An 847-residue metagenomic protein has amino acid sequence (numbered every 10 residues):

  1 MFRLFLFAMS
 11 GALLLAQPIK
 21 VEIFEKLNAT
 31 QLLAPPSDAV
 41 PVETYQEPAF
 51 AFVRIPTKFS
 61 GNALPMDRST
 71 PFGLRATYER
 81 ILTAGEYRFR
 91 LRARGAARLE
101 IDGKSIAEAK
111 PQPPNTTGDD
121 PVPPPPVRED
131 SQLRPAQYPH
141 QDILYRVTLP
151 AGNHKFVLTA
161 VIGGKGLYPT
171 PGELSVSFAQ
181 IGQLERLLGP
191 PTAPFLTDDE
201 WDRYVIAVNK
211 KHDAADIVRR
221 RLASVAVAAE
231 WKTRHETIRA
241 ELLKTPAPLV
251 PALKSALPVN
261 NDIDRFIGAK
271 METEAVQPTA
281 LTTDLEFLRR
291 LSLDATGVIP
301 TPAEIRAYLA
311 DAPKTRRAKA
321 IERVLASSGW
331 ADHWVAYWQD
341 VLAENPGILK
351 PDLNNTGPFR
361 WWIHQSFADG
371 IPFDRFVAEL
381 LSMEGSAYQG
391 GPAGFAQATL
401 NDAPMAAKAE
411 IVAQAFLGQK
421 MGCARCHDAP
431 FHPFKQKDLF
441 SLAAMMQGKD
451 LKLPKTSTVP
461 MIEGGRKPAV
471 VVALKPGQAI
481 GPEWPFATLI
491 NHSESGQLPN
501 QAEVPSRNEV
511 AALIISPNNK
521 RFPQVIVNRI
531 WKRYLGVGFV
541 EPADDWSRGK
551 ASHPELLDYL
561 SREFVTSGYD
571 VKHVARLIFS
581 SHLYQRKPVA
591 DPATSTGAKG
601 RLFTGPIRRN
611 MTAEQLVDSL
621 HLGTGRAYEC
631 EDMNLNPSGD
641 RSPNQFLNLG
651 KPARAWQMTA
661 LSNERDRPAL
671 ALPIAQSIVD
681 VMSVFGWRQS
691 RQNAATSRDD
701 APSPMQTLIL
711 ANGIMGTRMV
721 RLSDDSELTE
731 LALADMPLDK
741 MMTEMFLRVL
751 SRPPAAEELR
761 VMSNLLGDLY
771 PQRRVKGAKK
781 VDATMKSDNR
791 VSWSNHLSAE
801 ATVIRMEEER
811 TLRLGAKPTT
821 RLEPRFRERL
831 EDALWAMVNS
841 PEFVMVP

Functional and structural regions predicted by a protein language model:
M1-A8: Sec-dependent signal peptide recognition, specifically the positively charged N-region followed immediately by
A8, L14-A16: Boundary at the C-terminal end of the N-terminal hydrophobic targeting segment
Q17-K210: Acidic/polar, compositionally biased interaction segments
F195-P258: N-terminal pre-domain segments of enzymes
T237-A487, N508, N519-S561, V571 (+2 more regions): Short, structured secondary-structure elements that scaffold catalytic or ligand/cofactor-binding regions
E503: Glycine- and hydrophobic-rich flexible loops that cap the catalytic core of alpha/beta enzyme folds
P753-L759: Extended, well-ordered alpha-helical scaffold/bundle regions in very large, multi-domain proteins
